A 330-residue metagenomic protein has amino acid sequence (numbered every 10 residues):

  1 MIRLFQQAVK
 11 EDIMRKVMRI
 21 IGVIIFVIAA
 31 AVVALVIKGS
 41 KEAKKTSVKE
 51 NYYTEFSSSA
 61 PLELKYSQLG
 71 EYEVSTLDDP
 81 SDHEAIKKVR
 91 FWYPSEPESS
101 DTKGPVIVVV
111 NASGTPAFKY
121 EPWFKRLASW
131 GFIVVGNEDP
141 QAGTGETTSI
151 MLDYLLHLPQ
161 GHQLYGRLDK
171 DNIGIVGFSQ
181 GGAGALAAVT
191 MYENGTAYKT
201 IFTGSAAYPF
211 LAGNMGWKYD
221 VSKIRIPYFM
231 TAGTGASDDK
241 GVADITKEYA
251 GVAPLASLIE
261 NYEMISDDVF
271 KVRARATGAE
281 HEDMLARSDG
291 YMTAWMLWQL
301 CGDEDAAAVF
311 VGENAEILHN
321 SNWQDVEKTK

Functional and structural regions predicted by a protein language model:
V9-F26: N-terminal Sec-pathway targeting helices
A43-T102: N-terminal cap/lid segment of alpha/beta-hydrolase-fold proteins
E96-K103, E146-A183, M191-G195: Gly/Ser-rich "nucleophile elbow"/oxyanion-hole loop immediately N-terminal to the catalytic nucleophile in hydrolases
D101-A112: Short beta-strand element of the alpha/beta-hydrolase
F118-G136: Short amphipathic alpha-helix adjacent to the substrate-entry channel of hydrolases
G184-A188, A212: Hydrolases whose catalytic domains are alpha/beta-hydrolase-1, hotdog thioesterase, or metallo-beta-lactamase-like
K199-M284: The feature captures the conserved acid-bearing segment of alpha/beta-hydrolase catalytic domains
D268, A276-K330: Alpha/beta-hydrolase-fold serine-hydrolase catalytic core, especially in secreted/extracellular enzymes
